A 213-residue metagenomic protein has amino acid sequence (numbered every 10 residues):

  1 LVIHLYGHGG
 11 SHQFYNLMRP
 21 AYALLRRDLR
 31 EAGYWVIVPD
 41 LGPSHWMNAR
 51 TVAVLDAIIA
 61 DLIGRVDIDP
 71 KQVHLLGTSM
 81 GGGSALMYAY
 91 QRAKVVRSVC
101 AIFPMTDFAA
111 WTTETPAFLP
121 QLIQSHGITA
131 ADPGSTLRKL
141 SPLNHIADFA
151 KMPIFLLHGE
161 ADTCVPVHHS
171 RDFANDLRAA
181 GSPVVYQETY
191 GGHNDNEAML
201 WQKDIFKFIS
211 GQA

Functional and structural regions predicted by a protein language model:
I3-G9, H158: The conserved beta1-alpha1 loop
Y6, M47-N48, C164, H168-A213: C-terminal catalytic histidine-bearing segment of alpha/beta-hydrolase fold enzymes
G7-W46: Short substrate-entry loop that stabilizes the transition state in hydrolases
H12-Q13, M105-T113, D195-A198: A short beta-to-alpha transition loop/helix N-cap that caps and shapes the active-site region
F14, A109-H145: Mobile cap/lid helix-loop segments that gate and shape the active-site cleft of serine hydrolases
W46-D67: Alpha/beta-hydrolase active-site loop
I63-R65, P70-F118: Primarily recognizes the serine-hydrolase "nucleophile elbow" in alpha/beta-hydrolase and SGNH/GDSL folds
F149, L156-H158, D162: Short beta-strand/loop motif that positions the catalytic acidic residue of the alpha/beta-hydrolase fold
